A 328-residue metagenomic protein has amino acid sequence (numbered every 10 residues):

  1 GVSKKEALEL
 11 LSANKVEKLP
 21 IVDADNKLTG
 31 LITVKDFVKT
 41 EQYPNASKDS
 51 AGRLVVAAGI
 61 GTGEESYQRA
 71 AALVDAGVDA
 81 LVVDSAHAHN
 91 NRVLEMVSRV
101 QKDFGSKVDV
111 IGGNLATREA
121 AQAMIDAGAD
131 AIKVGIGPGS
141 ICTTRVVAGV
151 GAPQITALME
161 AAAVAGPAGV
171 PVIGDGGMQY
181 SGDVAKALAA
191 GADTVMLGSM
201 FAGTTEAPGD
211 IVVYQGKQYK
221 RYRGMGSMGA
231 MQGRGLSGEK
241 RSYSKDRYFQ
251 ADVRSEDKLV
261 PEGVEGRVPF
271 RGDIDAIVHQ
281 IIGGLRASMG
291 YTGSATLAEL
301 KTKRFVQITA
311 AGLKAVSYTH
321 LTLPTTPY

Functional and structural regions predicted by a protein language model:
G1-K15, V22, V38-E41, E65-A72: The conserved cystathionine-beta-synthase
G1-V2, G59-E64, I111-A120, P171-G182: Glycine-rich beta-to-alpha transition loops that act as phosphate-gripper elements at the mouths of alpha/beta enzyme
P20, K27-Q42, G137: Short beta->alpha transition motifs characteristic of CBS
D36-T40, A86-F104, R118-A121, T143-L158: Active-site-adjacent beta->alpha loops and helix N-cap segments on the catalytic face of soluble alpha/beta enzymes
S50-A58, D103-G112, A165-D175: Short beta-strand/loop segments at the ligand-binding rim of alpha/beta enzyme cores
R69, T117-A127, Q179-A190: Catalytic cores of alpha/beta
S85-H87, V134-R145, K186, A190-G209: Glycine-rich phosphate-binding active-site loops on the catalytic face of alpha/beta enzymes
T319-T325: Conserved small/polar residues in nucleotide/adenosyl-binding loops
